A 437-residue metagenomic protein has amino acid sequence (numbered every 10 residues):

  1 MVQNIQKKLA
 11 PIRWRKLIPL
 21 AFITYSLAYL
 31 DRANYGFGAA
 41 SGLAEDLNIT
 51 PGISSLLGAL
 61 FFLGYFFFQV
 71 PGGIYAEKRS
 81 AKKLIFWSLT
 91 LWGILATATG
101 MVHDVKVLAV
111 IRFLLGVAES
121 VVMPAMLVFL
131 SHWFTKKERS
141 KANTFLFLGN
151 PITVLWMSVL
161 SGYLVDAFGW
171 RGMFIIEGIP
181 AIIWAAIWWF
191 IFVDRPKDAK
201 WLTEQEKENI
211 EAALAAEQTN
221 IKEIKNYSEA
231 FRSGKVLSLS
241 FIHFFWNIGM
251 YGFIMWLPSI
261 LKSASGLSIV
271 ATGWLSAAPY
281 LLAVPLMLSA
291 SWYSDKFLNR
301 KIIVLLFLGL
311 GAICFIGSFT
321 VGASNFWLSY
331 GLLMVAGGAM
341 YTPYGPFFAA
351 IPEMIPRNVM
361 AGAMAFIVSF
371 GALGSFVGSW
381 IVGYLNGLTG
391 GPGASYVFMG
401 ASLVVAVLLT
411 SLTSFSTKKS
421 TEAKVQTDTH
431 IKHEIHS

Functional and structural regions predicted by a protein language model:
G36-F37, R232-S291, Y344, F348 (+1 more regions): Extracytoplasmic gate region of multi-pass secondary transporters
N48, S80, M101-V107, A118 (+5 more regions): Helix-breaking motifs and short loop linkers at transmembrane-helix boundaries and internal kinks in secondary membrane
F67-K106: Conserved MFS/SLC helix-loop-helix module at the cytosolic interface between two early adjacent transmembrane helices
F68-S80, L286-N299, N386: Helix-to-loop junctions at the C-terminal end of transmembrane segments in multipass secondary transporters
K78-L89, D295-L308: Cytoplasmic membrane-interface "Motif A"-like loop-to-helix N-cap segments of 12-TM Major Facilitator Superfamily
I111-G149: Cytoplasmic helix-loop-helix junction between adjacent transmembrane helices in 12-TM secondary transporters
L146-A199: Helix-loop-helix hairpin linking two adjacent transmembrane segments in secondary transporters
R300-A350: C-terminal transmembrane helical hairpin of 12-TM major facilitator-type secondary transporters
